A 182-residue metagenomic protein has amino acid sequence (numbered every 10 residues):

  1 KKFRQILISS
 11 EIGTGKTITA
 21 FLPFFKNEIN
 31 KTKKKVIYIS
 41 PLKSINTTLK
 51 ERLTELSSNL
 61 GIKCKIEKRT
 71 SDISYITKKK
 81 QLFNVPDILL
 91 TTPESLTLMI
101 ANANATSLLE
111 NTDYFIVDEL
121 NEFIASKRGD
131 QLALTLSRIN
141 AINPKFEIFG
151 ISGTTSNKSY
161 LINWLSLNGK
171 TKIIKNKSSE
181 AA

Functional and structural regions predicted by a protein language model:
K1-A182: Conserved P-loop/Walker A NTP-binding site and adjacent catalytic elements of P-loop NTPases
